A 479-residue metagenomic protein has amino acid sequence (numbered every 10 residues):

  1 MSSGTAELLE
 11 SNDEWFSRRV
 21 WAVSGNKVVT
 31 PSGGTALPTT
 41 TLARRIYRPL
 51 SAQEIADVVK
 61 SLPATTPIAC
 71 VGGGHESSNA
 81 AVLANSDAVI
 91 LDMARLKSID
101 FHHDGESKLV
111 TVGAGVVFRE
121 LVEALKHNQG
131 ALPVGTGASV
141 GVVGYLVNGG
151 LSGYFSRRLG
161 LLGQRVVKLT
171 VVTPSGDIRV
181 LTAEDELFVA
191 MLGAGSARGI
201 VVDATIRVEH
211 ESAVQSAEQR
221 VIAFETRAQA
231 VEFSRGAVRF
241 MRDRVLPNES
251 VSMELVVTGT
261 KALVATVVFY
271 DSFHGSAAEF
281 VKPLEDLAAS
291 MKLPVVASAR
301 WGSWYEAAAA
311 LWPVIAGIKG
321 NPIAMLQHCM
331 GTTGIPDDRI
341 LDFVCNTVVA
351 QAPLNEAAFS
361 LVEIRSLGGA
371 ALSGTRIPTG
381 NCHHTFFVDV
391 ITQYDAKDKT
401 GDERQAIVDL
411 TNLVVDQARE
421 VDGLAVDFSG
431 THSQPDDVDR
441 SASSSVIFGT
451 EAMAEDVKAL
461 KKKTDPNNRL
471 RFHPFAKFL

Functional and structural regions predicted by a protein language model:
M1-L479: Soluble FAD-dependent oxygen oxidases
